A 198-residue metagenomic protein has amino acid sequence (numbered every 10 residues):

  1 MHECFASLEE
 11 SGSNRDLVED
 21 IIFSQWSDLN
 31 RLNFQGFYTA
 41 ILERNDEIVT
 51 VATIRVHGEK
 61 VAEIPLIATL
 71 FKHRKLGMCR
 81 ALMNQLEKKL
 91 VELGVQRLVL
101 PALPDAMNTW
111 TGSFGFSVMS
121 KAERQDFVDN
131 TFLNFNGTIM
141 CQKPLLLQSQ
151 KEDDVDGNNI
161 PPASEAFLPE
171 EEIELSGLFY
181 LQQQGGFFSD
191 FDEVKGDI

Functional and structural regions predicted by a protein language model:
M1-I48, R55-V61, K88-I198: Terminal substrate-recognition subdomain of acyl/acetyltransferases
I67-K75: A short, internal acetyl-CoA/4′-phosphopantetheine-binding micro-motif in the GNAT/acyltransferase core
K75-K88: Conserved acetyl-CoA-binding loop-helix of GNAT-fold acetyltransferases
